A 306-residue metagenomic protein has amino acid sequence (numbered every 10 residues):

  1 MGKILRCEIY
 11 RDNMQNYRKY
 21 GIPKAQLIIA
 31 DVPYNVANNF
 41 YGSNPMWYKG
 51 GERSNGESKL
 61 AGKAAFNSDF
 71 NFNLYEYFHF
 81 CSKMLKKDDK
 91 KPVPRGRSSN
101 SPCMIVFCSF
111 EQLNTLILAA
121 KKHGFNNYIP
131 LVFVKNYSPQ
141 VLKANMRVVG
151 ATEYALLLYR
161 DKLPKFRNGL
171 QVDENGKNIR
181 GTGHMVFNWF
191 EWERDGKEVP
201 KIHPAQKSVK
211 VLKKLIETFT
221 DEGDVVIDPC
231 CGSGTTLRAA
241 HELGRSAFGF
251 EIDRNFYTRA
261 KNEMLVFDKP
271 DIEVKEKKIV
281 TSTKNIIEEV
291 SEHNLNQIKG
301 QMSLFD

Functional and structural regions predicted by a protein language model:
M1-F250, N255-Y257, L304-F305: Core catalytic lobe of class I
G50-A61, D271-E273, K278-I286: Conserved phosphoryl-transfer catalytic core
N168-G169, N285, N294, D306: Intrinsically disordered, low-complexity serine/threonine-rich segments
A260-K261: Conserved SAM-binding loop
V266: Catalytic-site neighborhood detector that most strongly recognizes the C-terminal catalytic loop/helix of tyrosine
V290-D306: Short acidic, low-complexity intrinsically disordered linear motifs used for protein-protein interactions
